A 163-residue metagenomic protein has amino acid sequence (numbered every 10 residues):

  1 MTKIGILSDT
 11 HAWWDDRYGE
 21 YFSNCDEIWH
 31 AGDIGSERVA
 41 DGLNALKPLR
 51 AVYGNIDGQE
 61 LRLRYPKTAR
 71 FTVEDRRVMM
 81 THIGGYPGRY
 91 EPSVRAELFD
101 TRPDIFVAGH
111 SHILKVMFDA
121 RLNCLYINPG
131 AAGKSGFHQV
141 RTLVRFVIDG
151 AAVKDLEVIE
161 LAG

Functional and structural regions predicted by a protein language model:
M1, V153-D155: A broad structural signal for short, well-ordered beta-strand segments within beta-sheet-rich domains
M1-L49, D57-D75, Q139-T142, I148: N-terminal active-site segment of His-dependent metallophosphoesterases
I6-S8, E27-D33, R50-N55, M80-H82 (+2 more regions): Active-site neighborhood of phospho(di)ester-bond hydrolases with catalytic His/Asp-centered motifs
A12-D16, G35-V39, I56-R62, G85-Y90 (+2 more regions): Active-site environment of divalent metal-dependent phosphoester hydrolases
L49, V78, L156: Hydrophobic anchor at the start of a short beta-strand that flanks the dinucleotide cofactor-binding loop
R50, R89-A152: Conserved beta-sheet core of the metallophosphoesterase superfamily
D57-R102, K134-F137: Active-site-proximal segments of metal-dependent phosphoesterases and phosphodiesterases across multiple
L156-G163: Short, solvent-exposed aromatic-acidic interface loops
